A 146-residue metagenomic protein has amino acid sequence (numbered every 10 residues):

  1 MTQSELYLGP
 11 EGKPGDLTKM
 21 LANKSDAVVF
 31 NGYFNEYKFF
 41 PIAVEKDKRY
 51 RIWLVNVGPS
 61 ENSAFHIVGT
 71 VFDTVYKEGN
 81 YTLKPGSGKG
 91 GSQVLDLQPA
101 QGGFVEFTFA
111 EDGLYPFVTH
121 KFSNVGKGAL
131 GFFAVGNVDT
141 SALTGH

Functional and structural regions predicted by a protein language model:
M1-H146: Copper-binding active sites and cupredoxin-like electron-transfer domains, recognizing His/Cys-rich ligand loops
